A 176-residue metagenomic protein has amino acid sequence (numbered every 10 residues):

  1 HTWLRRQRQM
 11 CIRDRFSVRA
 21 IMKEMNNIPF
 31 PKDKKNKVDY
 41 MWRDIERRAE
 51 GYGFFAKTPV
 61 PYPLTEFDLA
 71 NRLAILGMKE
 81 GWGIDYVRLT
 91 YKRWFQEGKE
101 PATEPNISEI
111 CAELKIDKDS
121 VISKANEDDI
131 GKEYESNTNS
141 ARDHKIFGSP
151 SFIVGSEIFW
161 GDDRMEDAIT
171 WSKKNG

Functional and structural regions predicted by a protein language model:
H1-R8, I12: Single conserved hydrophobic/aromatic residue that forms the stacking wall/gate of nucleotide- or nucleobase-binding
R13-I21: A short beta-strand-loop structural module common to alpha/beta enzyme folds
V18-R19, F67, M165-E166: Alpha-helix N-cap/helix-start and coil->helix boundary motif
I21-N27: A short small-residue
N27-F159: Thiol/selenol-based redox catalytic cores and closely related redox-interacting motifs
V154-G176: Non-catalytic, surface beta->alpha helical segment in thiol-disulfide oxidoreductase systems
